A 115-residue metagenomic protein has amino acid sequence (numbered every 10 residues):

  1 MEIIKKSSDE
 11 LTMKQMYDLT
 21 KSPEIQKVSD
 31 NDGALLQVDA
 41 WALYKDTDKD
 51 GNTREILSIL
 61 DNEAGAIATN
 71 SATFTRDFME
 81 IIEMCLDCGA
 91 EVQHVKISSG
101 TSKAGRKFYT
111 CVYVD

Functional and structural regions predicted by a protein language model:
M1-A64, A104, Y113-D115: OB-fold ssDNA-binding interfaces and closely related basic DNA-contact patches used across DNA replication/repair
D18, K45, T75, M79 (+3 more regions): Compositionally biased, intrinsically disordered low-complexity regions enriched in proline and serine
S29-N31, R76-K96: Short nucleic-acid-contacting surface segments enriched for D/E, G, S/T with interspersed K/R
E63-F78, I82-E83: Disulfide-stabilized netrin-like
C88, K96-D115: Short, charged beta-turn/beta-strand-edge "cap" motif at the junction between a beta-strand and an adjacent loop
